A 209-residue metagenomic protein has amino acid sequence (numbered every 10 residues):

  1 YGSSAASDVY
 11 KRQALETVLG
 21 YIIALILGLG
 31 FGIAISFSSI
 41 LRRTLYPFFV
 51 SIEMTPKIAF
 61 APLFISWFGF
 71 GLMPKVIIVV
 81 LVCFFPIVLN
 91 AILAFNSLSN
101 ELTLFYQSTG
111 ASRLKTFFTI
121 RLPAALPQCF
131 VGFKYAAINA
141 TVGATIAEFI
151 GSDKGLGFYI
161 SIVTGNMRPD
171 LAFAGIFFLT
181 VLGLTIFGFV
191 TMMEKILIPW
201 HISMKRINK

Functional and structural regions predicted by a protein language model:
Y1-A6, Y10: Single conserved hydrophobic/aromatic residue that forms the stacking wall/gate of nucleotide- or nucleobase-binding
L19-F49: Transmembrane-helix boundary motif in ABC transporter permease subunits
I35-I40, F68-F70, V82, I150-S152: Short helix-capping/hinge motifs at transmembrane helix termini and TM-loop junctions
V50-P86, L93-A94: Generic hydrophobic transmembrane alpha-helix motif, especially the helices
I77, L81, L114-I146, L179 (+1 more regions): Transmembrane alpha-helices
F95-E101, F105-A125, G165: Short helix-to-coil transition segments within interhelical loops that connect adjacent transmembrane helices
G157-E194: Hydrophobic alpha-helical transmembrane segments of polytopic membrane proteins
K195-K209: Short cytosolic juxtamembrane segments of multi-pass membrane proteins
